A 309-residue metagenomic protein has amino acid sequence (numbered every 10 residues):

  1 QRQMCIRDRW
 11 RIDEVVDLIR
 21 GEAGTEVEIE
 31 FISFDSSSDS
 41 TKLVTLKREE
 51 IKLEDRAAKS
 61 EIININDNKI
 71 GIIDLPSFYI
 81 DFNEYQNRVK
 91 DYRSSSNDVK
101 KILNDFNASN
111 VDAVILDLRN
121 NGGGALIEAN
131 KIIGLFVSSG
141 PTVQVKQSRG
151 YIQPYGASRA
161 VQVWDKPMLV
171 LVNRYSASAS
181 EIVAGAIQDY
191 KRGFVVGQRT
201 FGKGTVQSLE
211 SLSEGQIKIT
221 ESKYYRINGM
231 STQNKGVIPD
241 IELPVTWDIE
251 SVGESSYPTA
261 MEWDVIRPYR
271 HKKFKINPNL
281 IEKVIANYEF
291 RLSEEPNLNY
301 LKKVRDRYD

Functional and structural regions predicted by a protein language model:
R2-I6: Short, small-residue-biased leader/transition segments that mark boundaries at the very start of proteins
D8-S213, K223: Cleft-lining beta-strand/loop regions that shape enzyme active-site pockets
S40-K42, K69, K218, V237 (+1 more regions): A generic structural signal for well-ordered coil/turn residues at beta-strand boundaries that shape enzyme active-site
L46, I73, V99, T142 (+5 more regions): Generic structural hydrophobic/aromatic packing signal, biased to beta-strands
A58-I62, P154-Q162, E221, V245 (+4 more regions): Intrinsically disordered, low-complexity segments used for protein-protein interactions
A160-W164, I217, D264-H271: A general structural signal for short secondary-structure boundary/capping elements
A179, K191, Q198, G202-E254: Polar, glycine-rich mid-to-C-terminal structural blocks that act as macromolecule-binding/assembly scaffolds
T232-D309: Conserved functional hotspot residues or short segments at active or partner-binding sites across diverse domains
